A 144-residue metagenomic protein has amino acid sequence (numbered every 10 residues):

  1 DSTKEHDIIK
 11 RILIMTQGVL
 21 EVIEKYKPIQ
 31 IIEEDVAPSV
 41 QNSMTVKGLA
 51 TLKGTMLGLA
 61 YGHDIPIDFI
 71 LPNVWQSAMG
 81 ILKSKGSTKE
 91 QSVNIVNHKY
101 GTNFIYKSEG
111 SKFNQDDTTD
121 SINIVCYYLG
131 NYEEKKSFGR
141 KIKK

Functional and structural regions predicted by a protein language model:
D1-K144: Phosphate- and other anionic-substrate recognition elements at nucleic-acid/protein interfaces
